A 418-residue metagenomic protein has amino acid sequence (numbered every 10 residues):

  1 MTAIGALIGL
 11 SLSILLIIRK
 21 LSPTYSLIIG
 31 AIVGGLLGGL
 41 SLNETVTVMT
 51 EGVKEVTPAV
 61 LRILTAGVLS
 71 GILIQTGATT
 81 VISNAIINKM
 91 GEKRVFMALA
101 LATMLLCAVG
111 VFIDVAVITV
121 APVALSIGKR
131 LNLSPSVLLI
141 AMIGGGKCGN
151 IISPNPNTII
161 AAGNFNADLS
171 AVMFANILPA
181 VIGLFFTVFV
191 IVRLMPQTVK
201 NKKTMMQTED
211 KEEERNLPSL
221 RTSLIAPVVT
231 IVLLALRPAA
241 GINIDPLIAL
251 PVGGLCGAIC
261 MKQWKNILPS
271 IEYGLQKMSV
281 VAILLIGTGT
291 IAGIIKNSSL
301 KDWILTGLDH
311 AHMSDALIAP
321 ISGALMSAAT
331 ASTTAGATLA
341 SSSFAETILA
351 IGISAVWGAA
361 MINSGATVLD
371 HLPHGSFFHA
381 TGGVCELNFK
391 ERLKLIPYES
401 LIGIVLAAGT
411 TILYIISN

Functional and structural regions predicted by a protein language model:
M1, I18, V48-P58, N166-L178 (+4 more regions): Interfacial loop-to-helix junctions that mark the boundaries of transmembrane helices in multi-pass membrane
A3-A6, L10, V33, L37-G38 (+2 more regions): Long, contiguous bundles of hydrophobic transmembrane helices that form the permeation core of multi-pass
R19-P23, P58-A59, S70-T80, C107-T119 (+4 more regions): Short helix-coil transition sites and intra-membrane helix breaks within transmembrane domains of multi-pass
Y25, E44, V48-T80, L105 (+6 more regions): Core transmembrane alpha-helical segments of multi-pass membrane transporters/permeases
L64-A66, K89-L125, I286, A311-I353 (+1 more regions): Hydrophobic alpha-helical transmembrane segments of multi-pass integral membrane proteins, predominantly secondary
V68, V81-S83, D114-I127, N155-F165 (+2 more regions): Re-entrant/interfacial helical elements at transmembrane boundaries that shape and gate the permeation pathway
K93-L106, L131-I151, V172-A175, V181 (+2 more regions): Alpha-helical transmembrane segments of multi-pass membrane proteins
L125-R221, S354, F377-Y414, N418: Membrane-core helix-loop-helix motifs of multi-pass transport proteins
